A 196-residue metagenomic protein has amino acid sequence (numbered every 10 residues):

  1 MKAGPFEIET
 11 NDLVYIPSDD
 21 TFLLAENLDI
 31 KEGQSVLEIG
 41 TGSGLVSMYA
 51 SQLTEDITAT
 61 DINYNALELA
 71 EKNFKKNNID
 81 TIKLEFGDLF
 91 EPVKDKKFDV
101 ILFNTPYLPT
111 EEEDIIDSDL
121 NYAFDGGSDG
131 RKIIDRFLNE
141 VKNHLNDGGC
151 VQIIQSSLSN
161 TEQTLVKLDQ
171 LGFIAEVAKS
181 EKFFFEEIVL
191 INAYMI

Functional and structural regions predicted by a protein language model:
M1-I30: Class I SAM-dependent transferase core
G4, N78-I82, F173: A short helix-to-beta-strand connector/capping loop
V14, E26, R131-L190: Conserved Class I SAM-dependent methyltransferase catalytic core
D19-D114: Conserved SAM/SAH cofactor-binding pocket of Class I
L53, D117-N121, D169-Q170: Glycine-rich, phosphate-binding/catalytic loops in enzymes
A59, G126, I153: Conserved SAM-binding loop
T105-I133: Mobile active-site "lid"/loop adjacent to the S-adenosyl-L-methionine
I191-I196: C-terminal lobe and adjacent flexible extensions of AdoMet/dcAdoMet transferase-like proteins
